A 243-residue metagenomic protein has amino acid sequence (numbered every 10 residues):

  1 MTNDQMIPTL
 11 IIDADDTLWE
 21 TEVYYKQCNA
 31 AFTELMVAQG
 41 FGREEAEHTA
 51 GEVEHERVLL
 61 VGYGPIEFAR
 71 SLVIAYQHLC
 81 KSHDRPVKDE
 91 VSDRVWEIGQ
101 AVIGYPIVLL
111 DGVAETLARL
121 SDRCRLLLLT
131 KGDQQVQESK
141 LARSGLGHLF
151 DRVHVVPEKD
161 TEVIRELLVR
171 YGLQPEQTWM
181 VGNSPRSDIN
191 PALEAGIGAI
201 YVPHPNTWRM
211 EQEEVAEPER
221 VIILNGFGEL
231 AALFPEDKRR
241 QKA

Functional and structural regions predicted by a protein language model:
M1-I7, A114, A118, R125 (+1 more regions): Asp-based, Mg2+/Mn2+-dependent phosphohydrolase catalytic module
T2-T49: Active-site neighborhood of HAD-like aspartate-dependent phosphohydrolases
Y25-T33, A69, V73, Q134: An amphipathic alpha-helix signature
C28-F32, A50, E54, Y76 (+3 more regions): Hydrophobic alpha-helical core bundles mediating ligand binding, dimerization, or RNAP-core interactions
V37-E52, K81-V95, L149-R152: Short, surface-exposed acidic
V53-V102: A metal-dependent, Asp-based hydrolase signature
V102-A118: Active-site periphery "cap/insert" segments of enzyme catalytic domains
T130: Conserved phosphate-coupling serine/threonine residues in phosphotransfer and NTP-handling enzymes
